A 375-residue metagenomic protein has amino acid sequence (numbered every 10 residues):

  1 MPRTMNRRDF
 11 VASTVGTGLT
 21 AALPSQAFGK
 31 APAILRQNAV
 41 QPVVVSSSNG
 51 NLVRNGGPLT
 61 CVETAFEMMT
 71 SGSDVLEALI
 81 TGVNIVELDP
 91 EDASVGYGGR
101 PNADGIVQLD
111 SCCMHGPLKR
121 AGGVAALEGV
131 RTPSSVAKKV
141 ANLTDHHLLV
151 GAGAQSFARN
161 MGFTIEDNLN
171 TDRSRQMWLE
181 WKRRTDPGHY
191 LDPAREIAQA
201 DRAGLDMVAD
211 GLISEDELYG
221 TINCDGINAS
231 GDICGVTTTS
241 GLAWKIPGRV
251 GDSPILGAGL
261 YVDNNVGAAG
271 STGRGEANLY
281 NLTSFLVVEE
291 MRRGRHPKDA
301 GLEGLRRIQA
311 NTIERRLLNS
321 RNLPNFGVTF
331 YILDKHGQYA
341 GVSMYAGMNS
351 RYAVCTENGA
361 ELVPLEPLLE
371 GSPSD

Functional and structural regions predicted by a protein language model:
M1-M5: N-terminal secretory signal peptides
A12-L19, K30-D375: Alpha/propeptide regions of enzymes that mature by internal proteolysis
A22-P24: N-terminal signal peptide c-region/cleavage motif recognized by signal peptidases
